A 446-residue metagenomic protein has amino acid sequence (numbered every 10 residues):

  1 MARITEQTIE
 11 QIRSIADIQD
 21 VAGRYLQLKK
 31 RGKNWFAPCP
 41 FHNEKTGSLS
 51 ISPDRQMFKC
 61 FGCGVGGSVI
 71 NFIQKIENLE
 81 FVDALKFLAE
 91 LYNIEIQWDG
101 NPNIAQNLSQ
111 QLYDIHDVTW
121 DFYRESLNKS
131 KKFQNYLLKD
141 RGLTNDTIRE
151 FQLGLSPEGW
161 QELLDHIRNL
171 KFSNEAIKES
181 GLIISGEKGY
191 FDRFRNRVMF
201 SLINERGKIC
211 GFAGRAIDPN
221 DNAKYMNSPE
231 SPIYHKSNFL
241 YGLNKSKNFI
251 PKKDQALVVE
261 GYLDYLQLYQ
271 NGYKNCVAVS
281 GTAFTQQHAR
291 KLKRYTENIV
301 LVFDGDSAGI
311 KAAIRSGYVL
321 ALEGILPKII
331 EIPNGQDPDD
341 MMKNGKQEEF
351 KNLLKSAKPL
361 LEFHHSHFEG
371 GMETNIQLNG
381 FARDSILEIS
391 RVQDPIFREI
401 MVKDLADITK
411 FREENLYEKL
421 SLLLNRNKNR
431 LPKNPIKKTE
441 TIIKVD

Functional and structural regions predicted by a protein language model:
M1-I4, R31, A105, D114-H116 (+3 more regions): Phosphate-handling DNA/RNA-contact segment within nucleic-acid enzymes
M1-N101, G345, D407: N-terminal structured subdomain of primase-like DNA metabolism proteins
E6, I12, N204-E205, K247-Q255 (+2 more regions): A charged alpha-helical hairpin associated with nucleic-acid processing machineries
Q7, D83-F133, P432-K433: Conserved active-site segments centered on acidic
Q11-I15, P102-Y113, S130, L153-W160 (+6 more regions): Conserved phosphate/pyrophosphate-binding and hydrolysis machinery centered on Walker-type P-loop NTPases, extending
N34-A37, F87-Y92, D99-Q106, T147-D165 (+3 more regions): Short linear loop/turn motifs
C39, C60, I73, L137-L138 (+8 more regions): Terminal peptide-recognition signature
K75-Y92, N196-A216, D339-K346, N352 (+1 more regions): Structured, non-catalytic alpha/beta "coupling" segments that mediate domain-domain communication and provide generic
